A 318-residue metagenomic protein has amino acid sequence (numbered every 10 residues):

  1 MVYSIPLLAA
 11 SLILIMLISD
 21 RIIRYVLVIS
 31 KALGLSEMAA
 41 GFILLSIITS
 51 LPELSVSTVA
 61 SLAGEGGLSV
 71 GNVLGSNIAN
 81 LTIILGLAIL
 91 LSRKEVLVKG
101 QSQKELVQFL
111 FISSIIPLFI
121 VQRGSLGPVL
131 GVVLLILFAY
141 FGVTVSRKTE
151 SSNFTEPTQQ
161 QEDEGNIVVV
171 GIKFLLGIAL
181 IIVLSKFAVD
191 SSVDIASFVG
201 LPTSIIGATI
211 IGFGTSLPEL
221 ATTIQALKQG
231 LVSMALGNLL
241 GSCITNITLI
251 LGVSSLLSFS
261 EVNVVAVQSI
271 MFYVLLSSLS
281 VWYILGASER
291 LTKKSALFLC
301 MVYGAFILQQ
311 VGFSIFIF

Functional and structural regions predicted by a protein language model:
M1-F318: Hydrophobic alpha-helical segments, chiefly the membrane-spanning helices and signal/signal-anchor peptides
